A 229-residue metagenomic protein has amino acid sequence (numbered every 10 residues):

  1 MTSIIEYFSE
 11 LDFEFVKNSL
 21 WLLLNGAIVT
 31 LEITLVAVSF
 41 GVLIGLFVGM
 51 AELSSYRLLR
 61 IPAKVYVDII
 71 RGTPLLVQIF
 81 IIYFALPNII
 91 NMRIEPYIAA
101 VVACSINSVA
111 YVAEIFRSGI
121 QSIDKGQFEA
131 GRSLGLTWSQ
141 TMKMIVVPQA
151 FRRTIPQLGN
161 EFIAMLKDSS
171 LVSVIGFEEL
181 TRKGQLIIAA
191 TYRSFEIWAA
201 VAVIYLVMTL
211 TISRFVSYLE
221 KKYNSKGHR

Functional and structural regions predicted by a protein language model:
M1-R229: Transmembrane alpha-helices and adjacent helix-loop boundaries
